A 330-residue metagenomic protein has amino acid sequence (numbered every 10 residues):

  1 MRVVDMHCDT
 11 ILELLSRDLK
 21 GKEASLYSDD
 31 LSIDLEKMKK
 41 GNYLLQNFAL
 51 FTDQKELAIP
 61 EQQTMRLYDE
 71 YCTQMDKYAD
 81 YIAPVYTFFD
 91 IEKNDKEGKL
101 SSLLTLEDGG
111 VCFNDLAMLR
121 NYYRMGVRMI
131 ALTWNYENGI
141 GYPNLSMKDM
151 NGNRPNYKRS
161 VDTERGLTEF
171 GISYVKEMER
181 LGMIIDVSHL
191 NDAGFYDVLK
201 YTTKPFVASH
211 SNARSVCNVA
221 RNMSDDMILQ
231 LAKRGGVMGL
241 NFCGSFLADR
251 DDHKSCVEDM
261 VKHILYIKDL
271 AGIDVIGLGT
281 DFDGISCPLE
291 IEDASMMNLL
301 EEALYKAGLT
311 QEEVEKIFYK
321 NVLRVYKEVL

Functional and structural regions predicted by a protein language model:
R2-D5, L45, S101-T105, R128-M129 (+4 more regions): Structural preference for beta-strand elements that scaffold enzyme active sites
H7, M38, T87, G126 (+6 more regions): Conserved, mostly hydrophobic/aromatic
L14-D18, E56, Q62, G141-N144 (+5 more regions): Histidine/acidic-residue-rich catalytic or RNA/ligand-binding cores of hydrolases and nuclease-related proteins
L19-K40, E301: Short catalytic helix/loop segments, enriched in acidic residues and glycine and frequently bearing histidine
D30-S32, E36-L116, R120, E137 (+2 more regions): A metal-dependent hydrolase metal-coordination microenvironment
N114-R124, D149-V207, A220-R234, E258-D274: Histidine/acidic residue-rich metal-binding segments in metalloenzymes
E179, E292-L330: Mid-to-C-terminal alpha-helical segments outside catalytic/metal-binding sites
N241-F242, L270-E292: Short acidic/histidine-rich active-site segments
